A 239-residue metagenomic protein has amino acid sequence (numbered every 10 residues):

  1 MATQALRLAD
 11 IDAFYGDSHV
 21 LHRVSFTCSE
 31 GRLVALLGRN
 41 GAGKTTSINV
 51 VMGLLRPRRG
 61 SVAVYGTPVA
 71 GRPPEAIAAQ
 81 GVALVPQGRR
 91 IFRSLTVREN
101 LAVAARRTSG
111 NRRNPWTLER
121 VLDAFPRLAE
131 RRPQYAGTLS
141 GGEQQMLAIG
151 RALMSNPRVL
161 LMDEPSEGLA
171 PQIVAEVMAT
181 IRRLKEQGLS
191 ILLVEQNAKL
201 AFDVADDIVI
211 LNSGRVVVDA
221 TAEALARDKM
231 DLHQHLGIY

Functional and structural regions predicted by a protein language model:
G16, P57, R72, V97-W116 (+3 more regions): ABC-type ATPase nucleotide-binding domains, specifically the catalytic core motifs of the NBD
L37-R39: The feature captures the beta-strand-to-loop junction immediately N-terminal to the Walker
M52: Helix-to-loop junction immediately C-terminal to a conserved catalytic motif
G60-V69, Q80, N114-L118, A220: Conserved ABC transporter NBD signature motif
Y135-L139, E143: Conserved ABC ATPase signature
A152-L153: ABC ATPase C-loop
